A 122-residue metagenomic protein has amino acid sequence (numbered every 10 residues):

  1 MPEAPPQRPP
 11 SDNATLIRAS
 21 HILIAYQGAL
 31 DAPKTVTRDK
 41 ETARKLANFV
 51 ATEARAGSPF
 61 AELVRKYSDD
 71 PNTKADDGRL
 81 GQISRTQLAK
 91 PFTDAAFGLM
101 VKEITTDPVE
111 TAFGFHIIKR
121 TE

Functional and structural regions predicted by a protein language model:
M1-A4: Low-complexity, Gly/Pro
P6-R55, D70-L88, I117-E122: Well-structured core secondary-structure elements of compact alpha/beta domains
P59-K66, T105-P108: Surface-exposed patches in mature extracellular/periplasmic domains of secreted proteins
F92-F97: Extracytoplasmic/periplasmic sensor domains and loops in membrane signaling proteins
G98-E103: Soluble sensory domains of the PAS superfamily and closely related sensory modules
T111: Acidic surface patches and DE-rich sequence motifs
